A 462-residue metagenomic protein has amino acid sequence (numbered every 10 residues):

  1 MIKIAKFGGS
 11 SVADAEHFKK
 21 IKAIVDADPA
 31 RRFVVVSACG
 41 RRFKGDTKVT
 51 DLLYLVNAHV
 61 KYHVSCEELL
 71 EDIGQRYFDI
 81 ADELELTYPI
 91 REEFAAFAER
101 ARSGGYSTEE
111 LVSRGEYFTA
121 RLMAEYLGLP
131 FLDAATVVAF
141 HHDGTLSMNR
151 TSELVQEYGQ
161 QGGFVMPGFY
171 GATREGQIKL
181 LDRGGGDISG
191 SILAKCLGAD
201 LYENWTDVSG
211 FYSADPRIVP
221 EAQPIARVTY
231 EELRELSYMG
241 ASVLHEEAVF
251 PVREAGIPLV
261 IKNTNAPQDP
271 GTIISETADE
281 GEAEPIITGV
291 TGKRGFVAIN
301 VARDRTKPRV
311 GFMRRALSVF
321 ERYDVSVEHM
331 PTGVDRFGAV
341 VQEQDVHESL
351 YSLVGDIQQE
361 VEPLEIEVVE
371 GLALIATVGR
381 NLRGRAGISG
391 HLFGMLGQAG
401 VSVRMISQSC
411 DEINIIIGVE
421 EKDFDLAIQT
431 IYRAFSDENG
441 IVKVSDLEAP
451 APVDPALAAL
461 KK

Functional and structural regions predicted by a protein language model:
M1-L244, V249, Q342, G418-E420 (+2 more regions): Nucleotide/pyrophosphate-binding catalytic subdomain
I2-K3, R31-V34, L129-P130, G162-V165 (+13 more regions): Structural motif
C39-G40, V208-G210, L259, N263-Q268 (+3 more regions): Glycine-rich beta-alpha junction loops
D215, N263-N265, S409, E420: Acidic/polar residues at beta-strand termini and the immediately following turn/coil
P270-K462: A conserved regulatory-domain signal marking ACT and ACT-like small-molecule sensing domains and adjacent regulatory
